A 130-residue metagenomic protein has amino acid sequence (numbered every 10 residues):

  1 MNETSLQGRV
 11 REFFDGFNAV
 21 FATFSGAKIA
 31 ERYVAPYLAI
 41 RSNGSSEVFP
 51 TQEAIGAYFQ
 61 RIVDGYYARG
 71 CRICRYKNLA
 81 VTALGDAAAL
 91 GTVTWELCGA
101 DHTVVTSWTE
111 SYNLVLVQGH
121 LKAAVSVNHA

Functional and structural regions predicted by a protein language model:
M1-R32, A39: Short, low-complexity N-terminal intrinsically disordered segments enriched in polar/charged residues
G26-L79: A solvent-exposed, acidic/Ser-Thr-rich amphipathic alpha-helical stretch
I40, G91-T92, A124: Beta-strand residues in well-ordered beta-sheet regions across diverse protein folds
I73, D86-W95: A short hydrophobic beta-strand element
K77-V81, W95-L97, T109-V115: Hydrophobic/aromatic beta-strand elements that line small-molecule binding cavities or substrate pockets in beta-rich
L84-G85, V117: Structural motif
L97-V105: Short, cysteine-centered beta-strand-loop-beta hairpins and adjacent loop/turn segments enriched in charged/polar
V105-A130: Short beta-strand edge/turn micro-motifs at domain boundaries
